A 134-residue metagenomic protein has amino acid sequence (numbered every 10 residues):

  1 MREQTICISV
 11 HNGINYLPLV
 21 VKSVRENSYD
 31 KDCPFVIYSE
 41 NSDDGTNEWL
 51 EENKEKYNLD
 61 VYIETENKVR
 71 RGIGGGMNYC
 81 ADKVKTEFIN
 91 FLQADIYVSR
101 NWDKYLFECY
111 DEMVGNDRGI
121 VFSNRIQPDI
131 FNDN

Functional and structural regions predicted by a protein language model:
M1-S23: N-proximal low-complexity "stem/linker" segments adjacent to membrane-targeting elements
K22-D32: Short, acidic, metal-binding catalytic loop of nucleotide-sugar glycosyltransferases
S39-E48: A conserved acidic beta->alpha catalytic loop
E51, E55-R71: Conserved donor nucleotide-binding strand/loop of the catalytic core
N67-V84: Glycine-rich, basic loop-to-helix element that forms the pyrophosphate-binding segment of sugar-nucleotide handling
I89: Short aromatic/hydrophobic "clamp" motif used to bind/position activated sugar donors
D103-G119: Conserved donor-nucleotide/metal-binding helix-loop-beta segment in metal-dependent transferases, i.e., the alpha-helix
G119-D133: Short beta-strand-to-loop element that shapes/binds the nucleotide-sugar donor at the catalytic cleft/hinge
